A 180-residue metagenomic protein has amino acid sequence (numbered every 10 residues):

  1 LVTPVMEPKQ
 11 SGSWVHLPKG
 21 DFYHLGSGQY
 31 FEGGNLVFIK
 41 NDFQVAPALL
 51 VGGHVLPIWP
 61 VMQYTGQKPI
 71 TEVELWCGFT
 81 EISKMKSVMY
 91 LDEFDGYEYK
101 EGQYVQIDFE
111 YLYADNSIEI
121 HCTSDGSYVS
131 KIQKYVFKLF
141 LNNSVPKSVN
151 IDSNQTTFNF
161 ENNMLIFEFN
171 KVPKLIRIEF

Functional and structural regions predicted by a protein language model:
L1-E119, T123-P146: Catalytic core of carbohydrate-active enzymes
D152-V172: Extracellular/luminal ectodomains and secreted, surface-exposed scaffolds of diverse proteins
N170-F180: Surface-exposed interaction regions enriched in Ser/Thr/Asp/Glu that occur as long low-complexity tracts or repetitive
